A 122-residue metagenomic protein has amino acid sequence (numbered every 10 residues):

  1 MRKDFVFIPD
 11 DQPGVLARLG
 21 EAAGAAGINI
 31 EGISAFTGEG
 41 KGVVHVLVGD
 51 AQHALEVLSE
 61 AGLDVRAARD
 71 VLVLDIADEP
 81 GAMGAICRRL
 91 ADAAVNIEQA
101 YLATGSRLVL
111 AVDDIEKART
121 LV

Functional and structural regions predicted by a protein language model:
M1-V122: A conserved regulatory-domain signal marking ACT and ACT-like small-molecule sensing domains and adjacent regulatory
